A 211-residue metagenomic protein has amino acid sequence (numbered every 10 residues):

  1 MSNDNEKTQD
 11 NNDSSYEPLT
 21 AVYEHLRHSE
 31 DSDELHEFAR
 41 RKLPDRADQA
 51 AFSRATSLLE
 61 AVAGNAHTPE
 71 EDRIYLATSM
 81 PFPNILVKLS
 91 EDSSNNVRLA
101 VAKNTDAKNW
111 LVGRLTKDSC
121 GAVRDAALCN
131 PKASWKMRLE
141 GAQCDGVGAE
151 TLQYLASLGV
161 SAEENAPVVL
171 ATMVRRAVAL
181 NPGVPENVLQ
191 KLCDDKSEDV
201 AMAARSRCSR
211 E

Functional and structural regions predicted by a protein language model:
S2-E211: Alpha-helical scaffold segments
